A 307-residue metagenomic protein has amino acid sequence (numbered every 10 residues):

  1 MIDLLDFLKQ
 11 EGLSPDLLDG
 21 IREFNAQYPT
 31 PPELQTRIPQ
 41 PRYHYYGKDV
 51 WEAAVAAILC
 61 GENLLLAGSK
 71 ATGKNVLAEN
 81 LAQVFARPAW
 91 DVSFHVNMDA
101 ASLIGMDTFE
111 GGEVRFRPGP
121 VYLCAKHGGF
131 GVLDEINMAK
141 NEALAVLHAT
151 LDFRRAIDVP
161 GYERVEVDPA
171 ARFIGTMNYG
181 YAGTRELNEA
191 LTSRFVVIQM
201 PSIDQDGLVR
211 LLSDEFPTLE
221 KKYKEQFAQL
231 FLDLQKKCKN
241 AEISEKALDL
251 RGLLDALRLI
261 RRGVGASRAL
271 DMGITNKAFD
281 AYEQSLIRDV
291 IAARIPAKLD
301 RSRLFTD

Functional and structural regions predicted by a protein language model:
M1-D307: C-terminal regulatory/interaction module of P-loop NTP-utilizing enzymes
